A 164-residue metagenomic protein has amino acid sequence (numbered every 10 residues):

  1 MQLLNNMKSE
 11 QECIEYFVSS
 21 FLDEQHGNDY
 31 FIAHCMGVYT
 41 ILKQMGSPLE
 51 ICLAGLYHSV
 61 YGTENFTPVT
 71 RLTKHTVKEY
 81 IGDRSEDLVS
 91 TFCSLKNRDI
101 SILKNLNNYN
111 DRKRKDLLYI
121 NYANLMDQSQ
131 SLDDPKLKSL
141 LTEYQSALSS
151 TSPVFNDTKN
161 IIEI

Functional and structural regions predicted by a protein language model:
Q2-I164: Active-site helical microenvironments for divalent-metal-assisted chemistry
